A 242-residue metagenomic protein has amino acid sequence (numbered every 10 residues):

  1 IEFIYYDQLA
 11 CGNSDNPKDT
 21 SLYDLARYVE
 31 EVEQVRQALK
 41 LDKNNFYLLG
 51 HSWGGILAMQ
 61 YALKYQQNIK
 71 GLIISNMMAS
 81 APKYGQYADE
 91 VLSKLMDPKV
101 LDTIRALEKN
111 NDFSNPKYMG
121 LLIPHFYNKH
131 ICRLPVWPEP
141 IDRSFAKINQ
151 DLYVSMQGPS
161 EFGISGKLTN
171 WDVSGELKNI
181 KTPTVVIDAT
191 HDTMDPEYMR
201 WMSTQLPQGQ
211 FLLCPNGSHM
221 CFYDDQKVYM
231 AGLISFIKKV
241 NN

Functional and structural regions predicted by a protein language model:
I1-F3: Short amphipathic alpha-helix adjacent to the substrate-entry channel of hydrolases
Y5-W53, L57: Active-site loop/oxyanion-hole signature of alpha/beta-hydrolase fold enzymes
C11-S14, S80, M194, M220: Active-site loop signature of alpha/beta-hydrolase-fold enzymes
N44-Y87: Conserved hydrolase catalytic core segment
L72-F113: Flexible "cap/lid" loop of the alpha/beta hydrolase fold
L95, D102-K178, T182: Alpha/beta-hydrolase
S174-G217: Conserved loop-alpha-helix segment in the C-terminal half of the alpha/beta-hydrolase fold that carries the catalytic
Q208-N242: Catalytic active-site module of serine/aspartate enzymes centered on a nucleophile-bearing elbow/loop
